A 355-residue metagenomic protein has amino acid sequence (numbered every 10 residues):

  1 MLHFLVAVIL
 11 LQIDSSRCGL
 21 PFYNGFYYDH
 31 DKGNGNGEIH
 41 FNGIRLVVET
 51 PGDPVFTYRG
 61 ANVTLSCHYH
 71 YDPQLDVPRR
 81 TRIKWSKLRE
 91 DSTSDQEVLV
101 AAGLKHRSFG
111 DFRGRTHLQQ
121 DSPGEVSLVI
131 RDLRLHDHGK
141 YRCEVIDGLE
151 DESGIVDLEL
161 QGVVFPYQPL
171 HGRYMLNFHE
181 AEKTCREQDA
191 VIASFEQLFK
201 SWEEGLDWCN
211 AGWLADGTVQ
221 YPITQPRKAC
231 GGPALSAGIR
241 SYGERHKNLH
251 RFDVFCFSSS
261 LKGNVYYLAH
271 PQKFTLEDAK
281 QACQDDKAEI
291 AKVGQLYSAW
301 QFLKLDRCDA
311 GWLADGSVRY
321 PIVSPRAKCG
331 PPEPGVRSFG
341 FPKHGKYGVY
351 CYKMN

Functional and structural regions predicted by a protein language model:
L2-V48, V163-F165: N-terminal signal peptide
Y27, K32-G35, P73-T81, E144-G162 (+1 more regions): Extracellular/luminal immunoglobulin-like beta-sandwich modules
V63, D137-E144, F252-D253, Y347: Conserved Ig-like domain signature around the intradomain disulfide
C67, W85, Y141-C143, C185 (+3 more regions): Core motif of extracellular immunoglobulin-like domains
D72-F112, E196-L198, G294: N-terminal V-set
R113-V156: Ligand-binding face of N-terminal immunoglobulin V-set domains in extracellular IgSF glycoproteins
Q161-H179, C209-G212, R227-F274, D309 (+1 more regions): Extracellular disulfide-stabilized recognition modules
F178-G205, Y267-P271, L276-R307: Conserved hydrophobic ligand-interaction patch in extracellular adhesion modules
